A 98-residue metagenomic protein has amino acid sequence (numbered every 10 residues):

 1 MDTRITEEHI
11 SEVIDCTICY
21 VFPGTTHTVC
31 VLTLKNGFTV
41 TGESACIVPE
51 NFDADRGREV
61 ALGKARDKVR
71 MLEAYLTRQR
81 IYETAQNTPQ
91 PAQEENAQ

Functional and structural regions predicted by a protein language model:
M1-Q98: Domain-level marker for long, solvent-exposed, non-transmembrane regions
